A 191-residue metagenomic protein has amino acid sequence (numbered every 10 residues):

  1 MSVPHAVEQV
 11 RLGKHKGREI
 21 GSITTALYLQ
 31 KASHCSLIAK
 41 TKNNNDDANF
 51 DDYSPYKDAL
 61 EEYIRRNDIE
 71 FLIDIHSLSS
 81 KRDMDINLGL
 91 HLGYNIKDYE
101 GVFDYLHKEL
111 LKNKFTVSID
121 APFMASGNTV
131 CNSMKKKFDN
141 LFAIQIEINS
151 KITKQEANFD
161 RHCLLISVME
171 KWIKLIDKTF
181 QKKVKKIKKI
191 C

Functional and structural regions predicted by a protein language model:
M1-C191: N-terminal catalytic or cofactor-binding beta/alpha core of small enzyme domains
